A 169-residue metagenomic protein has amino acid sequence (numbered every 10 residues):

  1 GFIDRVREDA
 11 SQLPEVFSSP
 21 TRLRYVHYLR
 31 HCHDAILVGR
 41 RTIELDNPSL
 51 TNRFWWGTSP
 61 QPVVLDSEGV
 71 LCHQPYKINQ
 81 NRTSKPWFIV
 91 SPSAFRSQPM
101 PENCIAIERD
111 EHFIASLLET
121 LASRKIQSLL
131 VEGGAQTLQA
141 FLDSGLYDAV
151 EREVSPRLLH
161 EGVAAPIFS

Functional and structural regions predicted by a protein language model:
F2-S169: Enzymes that bind and transform nitrogen-containing heteroaromatic metabolites
